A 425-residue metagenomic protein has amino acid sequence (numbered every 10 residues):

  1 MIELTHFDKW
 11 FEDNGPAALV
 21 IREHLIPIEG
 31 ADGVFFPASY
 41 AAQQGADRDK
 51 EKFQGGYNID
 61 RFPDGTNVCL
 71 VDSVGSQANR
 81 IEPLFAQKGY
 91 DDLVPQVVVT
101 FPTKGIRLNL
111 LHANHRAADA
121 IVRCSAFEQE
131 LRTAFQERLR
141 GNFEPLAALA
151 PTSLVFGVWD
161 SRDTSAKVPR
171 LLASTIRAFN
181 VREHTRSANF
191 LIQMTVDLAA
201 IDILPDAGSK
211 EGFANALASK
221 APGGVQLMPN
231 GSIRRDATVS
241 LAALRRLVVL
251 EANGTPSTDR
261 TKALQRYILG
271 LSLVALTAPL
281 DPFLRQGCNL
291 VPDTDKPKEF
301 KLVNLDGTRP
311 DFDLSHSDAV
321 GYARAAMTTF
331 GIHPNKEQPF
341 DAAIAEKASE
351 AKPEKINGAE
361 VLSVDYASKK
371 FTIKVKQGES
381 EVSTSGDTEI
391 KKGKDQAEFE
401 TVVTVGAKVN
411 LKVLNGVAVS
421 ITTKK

Functional and structural regions predicted by a protein language model:
M1-C69, Y90-D92, V97-V99, A120-E354: Basic polyanion-binding and macromolecular-assembly surfaces
C69-V71, N79: Active-site scaffold segments
Q77-K88: Short active-site loop/helix that positions an aromatic residue
K88, D92-L93, V98-A117: Compact, glycine/acidic-enriched structural inserts
L244, D387-I390: A short, flexible beta-alpha/helix-coil linker loop
K352-S385, K392-K425: Short, flexible, surface-exposed loop segments at domain boundaries
